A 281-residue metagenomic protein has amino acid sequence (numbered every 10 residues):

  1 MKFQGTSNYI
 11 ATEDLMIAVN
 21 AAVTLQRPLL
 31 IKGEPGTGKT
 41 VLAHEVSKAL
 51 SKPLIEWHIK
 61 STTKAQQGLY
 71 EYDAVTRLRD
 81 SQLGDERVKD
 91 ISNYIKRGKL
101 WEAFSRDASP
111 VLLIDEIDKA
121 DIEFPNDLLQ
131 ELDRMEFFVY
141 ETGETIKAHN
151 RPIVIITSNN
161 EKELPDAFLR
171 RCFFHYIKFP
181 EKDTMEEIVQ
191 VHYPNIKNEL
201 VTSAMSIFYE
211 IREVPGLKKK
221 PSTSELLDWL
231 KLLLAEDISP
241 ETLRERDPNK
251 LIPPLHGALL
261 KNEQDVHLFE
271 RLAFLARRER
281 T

Functional and structural regions predicted by a protein language model:
M1-T281: C-terminal regulatory/interaction module of P-loop NTP-utilizing enzymes
